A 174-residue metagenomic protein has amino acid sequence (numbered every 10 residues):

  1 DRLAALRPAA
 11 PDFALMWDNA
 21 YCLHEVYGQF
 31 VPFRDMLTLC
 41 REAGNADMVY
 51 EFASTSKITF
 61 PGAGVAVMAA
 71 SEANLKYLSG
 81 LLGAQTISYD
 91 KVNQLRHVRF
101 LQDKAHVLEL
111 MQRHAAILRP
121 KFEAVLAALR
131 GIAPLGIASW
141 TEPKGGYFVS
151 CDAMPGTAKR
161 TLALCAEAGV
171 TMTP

Functional and structural regions predicted by a protein language model:
D1-P61: Active-site pre-lysine segment of PLP-dependent enzymes
M16-N19, A53, V67-A69, F148-D152: Short beta-strand segments
W17, H97, M172-P174: Hydrophobic residues in well-ordered beta-strands that form the structural core
V31-D35, M68-A69, A166-E167: Glycine-rich, phosphate-binding/catalytic loops in enzymes
R41-R119: Conserved core segment of the aminotransferase class I/II
L75, S79, S150-P174: Conserved C-terminal alpha-helix-loop-beta "cap" of PLP-dependent enzymes that closes/shapes the active-site mouth
Q112-L126, I137-D152: Conserved glycine-rich beta-strand-loop-beta hairpin in the small C-terminal domain of fold type I
